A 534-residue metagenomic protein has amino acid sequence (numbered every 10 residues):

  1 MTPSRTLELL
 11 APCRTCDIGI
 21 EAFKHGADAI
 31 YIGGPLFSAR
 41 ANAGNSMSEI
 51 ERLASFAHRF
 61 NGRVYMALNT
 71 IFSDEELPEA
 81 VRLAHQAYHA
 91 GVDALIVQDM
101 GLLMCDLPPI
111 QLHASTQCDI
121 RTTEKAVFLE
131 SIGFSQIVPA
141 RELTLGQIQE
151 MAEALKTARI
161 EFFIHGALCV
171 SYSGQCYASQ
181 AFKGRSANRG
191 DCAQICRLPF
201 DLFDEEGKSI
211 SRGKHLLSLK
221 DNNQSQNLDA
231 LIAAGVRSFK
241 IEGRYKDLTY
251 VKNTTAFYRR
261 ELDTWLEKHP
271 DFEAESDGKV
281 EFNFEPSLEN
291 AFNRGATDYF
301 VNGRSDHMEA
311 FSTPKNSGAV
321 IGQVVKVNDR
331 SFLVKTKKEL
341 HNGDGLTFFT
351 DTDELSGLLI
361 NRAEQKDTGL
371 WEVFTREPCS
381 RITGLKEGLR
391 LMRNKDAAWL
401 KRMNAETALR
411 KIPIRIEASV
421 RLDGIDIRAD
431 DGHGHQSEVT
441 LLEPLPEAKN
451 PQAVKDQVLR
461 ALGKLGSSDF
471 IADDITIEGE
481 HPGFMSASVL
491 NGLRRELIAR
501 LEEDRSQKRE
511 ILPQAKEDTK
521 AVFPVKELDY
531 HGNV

Functional and structural regions predicted by a protein language model:
M1-H25, A29-I32, L36-A39, L53-A54 (+4 more regions): Surface-exposed amphipathic alpha-helical tracts and adjacent flexible/coil segments at the periphery of soluble enzymes
N42-E51: Aromatic- and glycine-enriched glycan-recognition loops and surfaces that form the carbohydrate-binding subsites
D93: Short, conserved active-site loop motifs that form the nucleotide-linked donor/cofactor pocket
Q98-L102: Short, polar loop motifs at secondary-structure junctions
L103-L107: Short active-site loop/helix that positions an aromatic residue
Q117: Auxiliary alpha/beta "docking" domains used to position bulky ligands
R121-K125: Short, glycine/polar-rich helix-capping loops at beta-to-alpha or helix-loop-helix junctions that flank or form
